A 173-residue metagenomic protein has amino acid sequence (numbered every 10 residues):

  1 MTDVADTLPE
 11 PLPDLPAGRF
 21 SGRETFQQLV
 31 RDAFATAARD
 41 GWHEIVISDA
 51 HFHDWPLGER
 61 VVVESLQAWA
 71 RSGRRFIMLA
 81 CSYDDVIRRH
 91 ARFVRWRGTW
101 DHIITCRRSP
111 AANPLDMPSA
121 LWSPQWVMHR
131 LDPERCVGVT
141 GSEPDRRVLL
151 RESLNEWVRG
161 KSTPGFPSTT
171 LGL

Functional and structural regions predicted by a protein language model:
M1-V46, A50-L173: PLD/PLD-like phosphodiesterase catalytic module centered on the HKD motif
